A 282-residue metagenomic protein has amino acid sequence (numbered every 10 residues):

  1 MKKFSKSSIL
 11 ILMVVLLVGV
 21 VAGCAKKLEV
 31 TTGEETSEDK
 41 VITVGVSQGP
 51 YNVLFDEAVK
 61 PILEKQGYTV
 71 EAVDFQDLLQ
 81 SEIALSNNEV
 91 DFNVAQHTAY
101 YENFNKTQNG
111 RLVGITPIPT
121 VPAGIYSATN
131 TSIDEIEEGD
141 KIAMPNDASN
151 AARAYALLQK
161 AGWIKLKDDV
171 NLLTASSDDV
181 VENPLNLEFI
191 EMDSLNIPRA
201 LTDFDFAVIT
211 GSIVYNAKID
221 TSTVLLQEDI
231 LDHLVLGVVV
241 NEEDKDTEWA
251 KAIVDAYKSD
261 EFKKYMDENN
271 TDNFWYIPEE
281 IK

Functional and structural regions predicted by a protein language model:
M1-V41, K282: Short, low-complexity disordered leader/linker segments with a strong preference for bacterial N-terminal type II
K27-T43, L63-E64, I133-D140: Immediate post-signal peptide segment of exported/extracytoplasmic ligand-binding proteins
T36-G49, Y68-D74, K141-I142: Short, well-ordered beta-strand elements
G49-E71: Short, polar/charged alpha-helical segment
A72-I83, V170-R199: Short helix-initiation/N-cap motifs at beta->coil->alpha
I115-I164, K263-K264: A conserved helix-loop-strand patch within extracytoplasmic ligand-binding domains of the periplasmic binding
P122-I133, L234-T247: A bilobed periplasmic-binding-protein/Venus flytrap-type ligand-binding module shared by bacterial periplasmic
A148-T174, V254-K282: Ligand-binding clefts/hinges and TM-proximal coupling segments of bilobed small-molecule sensing domains
